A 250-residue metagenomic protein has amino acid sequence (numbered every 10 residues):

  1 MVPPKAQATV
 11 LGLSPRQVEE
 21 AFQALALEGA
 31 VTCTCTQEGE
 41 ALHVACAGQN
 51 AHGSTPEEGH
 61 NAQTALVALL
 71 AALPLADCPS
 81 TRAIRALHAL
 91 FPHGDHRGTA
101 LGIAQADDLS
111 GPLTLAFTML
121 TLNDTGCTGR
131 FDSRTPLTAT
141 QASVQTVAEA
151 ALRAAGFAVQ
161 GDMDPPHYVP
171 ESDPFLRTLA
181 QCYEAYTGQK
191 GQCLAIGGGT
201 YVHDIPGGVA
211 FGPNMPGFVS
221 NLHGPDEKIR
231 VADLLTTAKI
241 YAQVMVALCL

Functional and structural regions predicted by a protein language model:
M1-G59: Histidine/acidic-residue-rich, glycine-tolerant segments that coordinate divalent metal ions
T9-L11, R130-R134: Short edge beta-strand/loop segments characteristic of extracellular beta-sandwich folds
G12-Q17, E40, P74-L75, L152-G156 (+1 more regions): Short glycine/proline-enriched coil/turn segments at helix->beta-strand junctions
Q17-G29, E58-H60, L69-A72, S143-R153: Short amphipathic alpha-helices in soluble, non-transmembrane regions that often serve as interface/regulatory elements
V31-C35, V44, L115-F117, A155-G161: Generic structural motif
N50, S54-D124, R130, L137-S143 (+1 more regions): An extended, acidic, His-containing surface patch that forms the Zn2+-binding/catalytic region of metallohydrolases
